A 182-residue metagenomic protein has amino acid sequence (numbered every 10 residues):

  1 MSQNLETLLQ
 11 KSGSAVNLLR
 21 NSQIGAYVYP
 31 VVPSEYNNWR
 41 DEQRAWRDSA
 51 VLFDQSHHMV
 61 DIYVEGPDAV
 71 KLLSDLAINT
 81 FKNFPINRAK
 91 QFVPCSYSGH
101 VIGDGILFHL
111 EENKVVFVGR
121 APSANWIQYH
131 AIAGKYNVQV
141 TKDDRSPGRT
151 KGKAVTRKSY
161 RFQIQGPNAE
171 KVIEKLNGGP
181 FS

Functional and structural regions predicted by a protein language model:
M1-C95, H100: Acidic, proline/glycine-enriched N-terminal capping motif
G103: Short beta-strand or tight-loop elements that sit immediately N-terminal to catalytic metal-binding acidic residues
I106-S182: Acidic, low-complexity central loop/insert segments
